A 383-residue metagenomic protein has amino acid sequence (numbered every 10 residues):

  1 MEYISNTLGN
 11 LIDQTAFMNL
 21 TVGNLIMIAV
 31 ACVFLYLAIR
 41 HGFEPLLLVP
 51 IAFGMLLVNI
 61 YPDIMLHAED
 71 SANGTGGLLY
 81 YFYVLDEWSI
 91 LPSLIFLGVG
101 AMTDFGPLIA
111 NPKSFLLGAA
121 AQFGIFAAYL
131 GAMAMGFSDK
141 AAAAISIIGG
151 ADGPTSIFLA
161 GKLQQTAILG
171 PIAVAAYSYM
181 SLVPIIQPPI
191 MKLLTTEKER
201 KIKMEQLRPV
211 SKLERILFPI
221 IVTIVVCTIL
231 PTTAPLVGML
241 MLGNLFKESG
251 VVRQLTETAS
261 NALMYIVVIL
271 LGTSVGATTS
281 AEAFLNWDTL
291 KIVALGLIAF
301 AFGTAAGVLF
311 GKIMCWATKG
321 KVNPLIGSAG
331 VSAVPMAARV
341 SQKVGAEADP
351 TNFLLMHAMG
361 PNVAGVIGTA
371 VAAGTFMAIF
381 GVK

Functional and structural regions predicted by a protein language model:
M1-N19, L25, S71, T75 (+3 more regions): Intrinsically disordered, low-complexity non-transmembrane regions of multi-pass membrane transporters
C32, L108-Y129, S280-G307, A358-N362: Entry/N-cap segments of selected transmembrane alpha helices and their immediately preceding amphipathic helices
F34, L57, V84-I109, G243-F246 (+1 more regions): Hydrophobic transmembrane alpha-helices of secondary-active transporters and Na+-translocating membrane complexes
I39-L48, L66-H67, Y81-F82, M102-L117 (+5 more regions): Interfacial helix-loop-helix linkers and transmembrane-helix boundary segments in multi-pass membrane proteins
W88, F96-M102, L117-A127, G131 (+3 more regions): Alpha-helical membrane segments and immediately flanking helix-loop junctions that form or couple to the substrate/ion
A167-I185, L295-G303, I326-G327: Alpha-helical transmembrane segments
A175-V251: Membrane-embedded hairpin module used as a gating/binding unit in multi-pass transport and secretion proteins
T223-F310: Transmembrane helical segments that form the transport core of multi-pass membrane transport proteins
